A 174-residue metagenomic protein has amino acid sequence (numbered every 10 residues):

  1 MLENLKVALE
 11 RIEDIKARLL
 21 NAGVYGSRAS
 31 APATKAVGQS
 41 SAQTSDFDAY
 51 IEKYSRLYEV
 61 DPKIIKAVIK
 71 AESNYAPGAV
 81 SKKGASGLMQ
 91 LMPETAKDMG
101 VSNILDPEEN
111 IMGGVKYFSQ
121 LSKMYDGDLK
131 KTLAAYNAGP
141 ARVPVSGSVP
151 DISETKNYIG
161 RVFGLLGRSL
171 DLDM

Functional and structural regions predicted by a protein language model:
M1-V7, I15, M174: Non-Sec secretion/translocation targeting segments of pathogen effectors
L2-L9, S41-S45, S55, E59 (+5 more regions): Soluble non-cytosolic domains of exported or imported proteins
D14, L19-Y75, E94, V101 (+3 more regions): Export/targeting segments at the very N-terminus of extracytoplasmic proteins
S45-F47, P62-I65, M92, S122 (+3 more regions): GSAT-biased (Gly/Ser/Ala/Thr-rich) low-complexity helical/flexible tracts used as stalks/linkers
I64-K66, G127-A135: Surface-exposed patches in mature extracellular/periplasmic domains of secreted proteins
N74-V80, P140-I152: Secretory-pathway/luminal and periplasmic proteins that interact with or process carbohydrate-rich
V80-S102, E109-S122, A134-A141, N157-F163: Substrate-binding/active-site groove segments that recognize and process beta-1,4-linked N-acetyl-hexosamine
